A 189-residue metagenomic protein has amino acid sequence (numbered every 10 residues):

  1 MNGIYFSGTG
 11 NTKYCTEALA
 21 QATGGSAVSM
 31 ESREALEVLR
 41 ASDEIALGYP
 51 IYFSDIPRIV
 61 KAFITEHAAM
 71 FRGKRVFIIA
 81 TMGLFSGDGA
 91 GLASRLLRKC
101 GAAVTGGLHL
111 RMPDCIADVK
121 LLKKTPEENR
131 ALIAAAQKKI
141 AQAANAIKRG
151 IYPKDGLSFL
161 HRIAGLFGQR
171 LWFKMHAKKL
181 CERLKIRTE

Functional and structural regions predicted by a protein language model:
M1-G3, S7-Y14, A20-E34, A41-Y49 (+1 more regions): FMN-binding flavodoxin-like domain, especially the glycine-rich phosphate-binding loop
L184-E189: Cysteine-centered iron-sulfur cluster-binding motifs in ferredoxin-type domains/subunits of redox enzymes
